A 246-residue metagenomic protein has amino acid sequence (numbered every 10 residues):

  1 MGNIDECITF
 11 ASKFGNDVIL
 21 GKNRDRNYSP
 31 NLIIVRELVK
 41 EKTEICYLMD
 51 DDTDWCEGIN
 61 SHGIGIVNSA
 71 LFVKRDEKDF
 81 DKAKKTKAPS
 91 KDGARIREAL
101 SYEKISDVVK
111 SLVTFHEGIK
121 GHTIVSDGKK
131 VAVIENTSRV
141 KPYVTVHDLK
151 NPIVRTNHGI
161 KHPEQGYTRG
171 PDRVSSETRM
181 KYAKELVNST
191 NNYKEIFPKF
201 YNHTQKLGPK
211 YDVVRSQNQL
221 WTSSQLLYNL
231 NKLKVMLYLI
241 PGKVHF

Functional and structural regions predicted by a protein language model:
G2-F246: N-terminal nucleophile
